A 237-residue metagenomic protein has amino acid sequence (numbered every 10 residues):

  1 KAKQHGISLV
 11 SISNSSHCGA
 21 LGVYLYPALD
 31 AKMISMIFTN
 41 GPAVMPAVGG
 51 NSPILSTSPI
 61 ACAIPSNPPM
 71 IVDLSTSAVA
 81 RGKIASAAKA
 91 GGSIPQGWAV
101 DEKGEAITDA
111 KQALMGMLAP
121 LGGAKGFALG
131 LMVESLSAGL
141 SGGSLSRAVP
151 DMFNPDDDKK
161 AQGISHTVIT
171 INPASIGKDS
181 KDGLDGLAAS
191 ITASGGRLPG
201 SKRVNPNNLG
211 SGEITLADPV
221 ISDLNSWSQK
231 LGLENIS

Functional and structural regions predicted by a protein language model:
A2-S16, L25, R147: N-terminal intrinsically disordered, cationic/polar leader segments that include organellar targeting peptides
S13, M36-T39, A63-P65, D73-S75 (+1 more regions): Short beta-strand segments
S15-A47, N51-I54: Long, hydrophobic, well-ordered secondary-structure blocks that form the structural core and pocket-lining surfaces
K32-V44, L136-M152: Glycine-rich phosphate/pyrophosphate-binding loops and their adjacent beta-strand/loop elements at enzyme active sites
M45-A110: Phosphate/diphosphate-binding glycine-rich loops and adjacent basic-rich segments that engage nucleotide
G92-R147: Secondary-shell segments that build the walls of catalytic and ion/ligand-binding clefts
L140, S144-S237: Catalytic-core signal marking the mid-to-C-terminal active-site face
